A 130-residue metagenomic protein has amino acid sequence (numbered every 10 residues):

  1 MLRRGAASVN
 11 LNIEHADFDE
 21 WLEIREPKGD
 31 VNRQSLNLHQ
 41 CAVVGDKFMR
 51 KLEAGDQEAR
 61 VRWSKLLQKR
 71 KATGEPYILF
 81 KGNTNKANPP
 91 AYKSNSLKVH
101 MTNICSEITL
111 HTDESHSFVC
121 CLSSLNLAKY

Functional and structural regions predicted by a protein language model:
M1-K129: Active-site cavity-forming subdomains of large catalytic enzyme subunits
